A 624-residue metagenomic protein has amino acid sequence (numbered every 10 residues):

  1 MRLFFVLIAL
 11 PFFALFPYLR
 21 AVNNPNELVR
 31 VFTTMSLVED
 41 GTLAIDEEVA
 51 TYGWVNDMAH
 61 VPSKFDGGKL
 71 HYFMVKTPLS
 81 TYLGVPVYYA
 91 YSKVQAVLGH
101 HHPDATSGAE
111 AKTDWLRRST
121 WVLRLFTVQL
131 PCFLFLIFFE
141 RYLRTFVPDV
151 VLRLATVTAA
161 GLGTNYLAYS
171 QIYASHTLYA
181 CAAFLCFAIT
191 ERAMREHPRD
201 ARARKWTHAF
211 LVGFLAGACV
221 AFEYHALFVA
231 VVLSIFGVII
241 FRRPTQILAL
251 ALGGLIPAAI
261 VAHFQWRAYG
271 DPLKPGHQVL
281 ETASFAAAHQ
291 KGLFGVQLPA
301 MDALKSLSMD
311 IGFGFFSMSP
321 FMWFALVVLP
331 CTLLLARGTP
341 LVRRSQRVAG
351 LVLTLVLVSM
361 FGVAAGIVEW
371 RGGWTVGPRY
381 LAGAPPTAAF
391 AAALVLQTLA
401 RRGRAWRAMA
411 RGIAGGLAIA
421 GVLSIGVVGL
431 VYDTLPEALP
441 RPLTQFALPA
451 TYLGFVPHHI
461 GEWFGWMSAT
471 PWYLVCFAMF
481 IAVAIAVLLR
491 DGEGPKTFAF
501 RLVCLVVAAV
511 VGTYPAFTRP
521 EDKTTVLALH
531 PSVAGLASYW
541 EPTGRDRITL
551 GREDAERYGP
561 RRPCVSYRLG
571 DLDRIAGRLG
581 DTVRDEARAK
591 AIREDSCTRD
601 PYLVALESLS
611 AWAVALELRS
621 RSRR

Functional and structural regions predicted by a protein language model:
M1-F16, V22, R124, V128 (+8 more regions): Start-transfer (signal-anchor) and selected internal transmembrane alpha helices of multi-pass inner/ER membrane
R2-I8, A96-A111, L134-L162, A180-C181 (+3 more regions): Transmembrane-helix signature of polytopic, membrane-embedded enzymes that assemble or transfer cell-envelope glycans
L3-P11, L154-A155, A160, L211-A216 (+5 more regions): Transmembrane alpha-helix segments characteristic of polytopic inner-membrane glycan-assembly/cell-envelope
T34, T156-V157, G161, R202-E223 (+2 more regions): Membrane-interface alpha helices of multi-pass inner-membrane proteins
E39-F126, V279-L298, V368: Interfacial juxtamembrane loops and adjacent helix segments that form the catalytic/substrate-binding surfaces
T106-L136, L152-A182, I189, G217 (+1 more regions): Aromatic- and kink-enriched transmembrane "portal" helix at the membrane-lumen/periplasm boundary that abuts
R192-R199, F228-A258, A262-H263, L326-V342 (+3 more regions): Perimembrane helix-loop-helix junctions
Q246-V328, L353-A364, I419-R441: Membrane-lumen/periplasm interface segments of specific transmembrane helices in polyprenyl phosphate-linked
